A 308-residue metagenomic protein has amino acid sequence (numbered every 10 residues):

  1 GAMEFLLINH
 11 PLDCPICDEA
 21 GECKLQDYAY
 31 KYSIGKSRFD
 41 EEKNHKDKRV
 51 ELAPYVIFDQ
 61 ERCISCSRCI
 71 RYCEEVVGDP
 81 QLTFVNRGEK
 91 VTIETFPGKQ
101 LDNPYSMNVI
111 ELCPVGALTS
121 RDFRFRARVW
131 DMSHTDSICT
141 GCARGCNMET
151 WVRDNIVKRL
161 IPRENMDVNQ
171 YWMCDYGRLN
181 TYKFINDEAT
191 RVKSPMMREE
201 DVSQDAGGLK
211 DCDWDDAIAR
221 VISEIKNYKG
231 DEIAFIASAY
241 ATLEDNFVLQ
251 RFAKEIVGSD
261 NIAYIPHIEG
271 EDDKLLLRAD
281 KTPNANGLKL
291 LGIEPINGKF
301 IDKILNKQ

Functional and structural regions predicted by a protein language model:
G1-T140, R144-M148, R153-I156: Fe-S ferredoxin-like electron-transfer domains and their immediately adjacent linker/connector regions across
L7, P11, D59, C66 (+5 more regions): Catalytic alpha/large subunits of respiratory electron-transfer oxidoreductases, centered on bis-MGD molybdoenzymes
